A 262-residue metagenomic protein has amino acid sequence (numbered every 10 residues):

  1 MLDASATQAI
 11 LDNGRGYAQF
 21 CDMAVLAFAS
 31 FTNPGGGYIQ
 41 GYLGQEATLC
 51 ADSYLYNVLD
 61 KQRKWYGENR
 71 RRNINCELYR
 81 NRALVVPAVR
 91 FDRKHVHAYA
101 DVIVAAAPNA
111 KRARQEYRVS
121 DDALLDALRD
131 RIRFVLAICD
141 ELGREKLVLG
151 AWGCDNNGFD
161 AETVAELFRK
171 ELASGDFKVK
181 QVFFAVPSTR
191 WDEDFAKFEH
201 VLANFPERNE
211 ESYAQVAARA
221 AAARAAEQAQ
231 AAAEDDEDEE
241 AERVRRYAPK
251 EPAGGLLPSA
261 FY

Functional and structural regions predicted by a protein language model:
M1-Y262: Macrodomain-like recognition of ADP-ribose-binding/processing modules
